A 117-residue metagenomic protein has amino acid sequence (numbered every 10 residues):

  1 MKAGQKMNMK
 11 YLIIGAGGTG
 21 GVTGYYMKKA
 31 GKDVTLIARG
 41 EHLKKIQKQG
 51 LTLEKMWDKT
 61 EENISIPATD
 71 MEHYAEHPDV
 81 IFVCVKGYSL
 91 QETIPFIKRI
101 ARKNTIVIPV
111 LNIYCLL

Functional and structural regions predicted by a protein language model:
G4-K55: NAD(P)+-binding Rossmann beta1-loop-alpha1 motif at the extreme N-terminus of oxidoreductases
L53, T60-E61: Short mixed-charge
K55-M56, Y74: Short alpha-helix boundary/capping motifs
E61-I64, T69-L117: Rossmann-like NAD(P)(H) cofactor-binding subdomain of soluble oxidoreductases
